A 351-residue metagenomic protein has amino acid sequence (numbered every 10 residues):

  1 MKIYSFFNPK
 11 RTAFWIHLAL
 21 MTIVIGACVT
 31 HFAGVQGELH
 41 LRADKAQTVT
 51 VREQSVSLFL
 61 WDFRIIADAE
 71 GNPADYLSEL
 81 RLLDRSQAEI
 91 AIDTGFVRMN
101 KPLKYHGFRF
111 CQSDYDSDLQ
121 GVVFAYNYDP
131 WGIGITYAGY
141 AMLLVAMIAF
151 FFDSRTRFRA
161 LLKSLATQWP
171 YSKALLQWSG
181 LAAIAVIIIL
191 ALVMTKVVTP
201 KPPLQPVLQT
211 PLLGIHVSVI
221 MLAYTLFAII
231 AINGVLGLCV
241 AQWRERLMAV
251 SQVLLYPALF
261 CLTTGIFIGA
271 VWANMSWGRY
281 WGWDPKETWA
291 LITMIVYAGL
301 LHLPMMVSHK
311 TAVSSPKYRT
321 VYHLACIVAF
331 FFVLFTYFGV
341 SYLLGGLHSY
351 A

Functional and structural regions predicted by a protein language model:
M1-A351: Solvent-exposed, non-transmembrane regions of integral membrane proteins
